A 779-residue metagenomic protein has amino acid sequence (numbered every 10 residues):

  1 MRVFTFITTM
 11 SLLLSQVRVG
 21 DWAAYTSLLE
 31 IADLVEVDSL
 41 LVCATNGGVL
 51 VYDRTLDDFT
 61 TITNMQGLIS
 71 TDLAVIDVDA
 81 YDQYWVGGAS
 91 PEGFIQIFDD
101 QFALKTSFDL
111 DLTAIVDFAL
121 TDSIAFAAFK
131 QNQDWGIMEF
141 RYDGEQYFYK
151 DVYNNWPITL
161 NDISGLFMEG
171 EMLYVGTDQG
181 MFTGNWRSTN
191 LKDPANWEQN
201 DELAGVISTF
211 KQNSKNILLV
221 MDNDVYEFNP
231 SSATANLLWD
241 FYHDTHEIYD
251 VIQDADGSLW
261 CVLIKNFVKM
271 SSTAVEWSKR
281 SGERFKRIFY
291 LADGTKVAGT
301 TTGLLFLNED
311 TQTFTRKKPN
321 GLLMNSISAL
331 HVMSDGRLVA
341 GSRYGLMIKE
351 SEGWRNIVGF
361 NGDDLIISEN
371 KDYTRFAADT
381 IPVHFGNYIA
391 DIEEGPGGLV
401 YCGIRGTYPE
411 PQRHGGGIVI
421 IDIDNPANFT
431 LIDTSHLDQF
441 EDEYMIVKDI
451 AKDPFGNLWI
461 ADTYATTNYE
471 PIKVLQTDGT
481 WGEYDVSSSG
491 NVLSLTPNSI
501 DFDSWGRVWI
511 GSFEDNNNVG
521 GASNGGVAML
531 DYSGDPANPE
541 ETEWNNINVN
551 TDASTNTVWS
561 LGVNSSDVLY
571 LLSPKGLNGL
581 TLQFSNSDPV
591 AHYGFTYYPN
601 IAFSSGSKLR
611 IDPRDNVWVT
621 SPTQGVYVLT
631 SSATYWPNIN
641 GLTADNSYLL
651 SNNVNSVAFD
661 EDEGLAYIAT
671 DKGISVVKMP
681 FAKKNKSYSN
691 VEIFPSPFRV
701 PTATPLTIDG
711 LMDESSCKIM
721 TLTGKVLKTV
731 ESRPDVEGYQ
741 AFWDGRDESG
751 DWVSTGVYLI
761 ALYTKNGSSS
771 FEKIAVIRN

Functional and structural regions predicted by a protein language model:
R18-V37, T63-D79, S107-L120, D151-M168 (+11 more regions): Short coil-to-beta transitions that initiate beta-strands within beta-rich domains
L40-C43, Y84-G87, A125-A127, M172-V175 (+10 more regions): Conserved beta-propeller blade signature
G48-L50, P91-G93, Q131-W135, G180-F182 (+10 more regions): Short glycine/acidic-enriched loop and turn motifs that connect beta-strands
L68, V726-V753, K765-S768: Glycine-centered tight-turn motifs at strand-turn-strand junctions
Y142-Y147, W186-L191, S231-S232, G353-W354 (+6 more regions): Short loop/turn segments immediately following beta-strands, especially the blade-tip and inter-blade linker loops
N653-N685: Blade-level signature of beta-propeller repeat domains, shared across WD40, Kelch, NHL, RCC1 and BNR/Asp-box propellers
N685-I719, E731-S732, Y739-W743, S768: Glycine-centered coil/turn sites that cap beta-strands in beta-rich domains
V757-N779: C-terminal tail/sorting-segment detector
